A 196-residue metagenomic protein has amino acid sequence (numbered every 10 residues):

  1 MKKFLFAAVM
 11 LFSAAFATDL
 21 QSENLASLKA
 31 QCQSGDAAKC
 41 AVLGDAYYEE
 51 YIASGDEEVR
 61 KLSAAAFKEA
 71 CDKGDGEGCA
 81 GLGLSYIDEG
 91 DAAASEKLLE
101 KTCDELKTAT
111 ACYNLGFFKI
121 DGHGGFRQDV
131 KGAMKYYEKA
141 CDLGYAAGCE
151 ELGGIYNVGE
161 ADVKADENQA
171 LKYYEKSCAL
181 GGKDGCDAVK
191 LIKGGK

Functional and structural regions predicted by a protein language model:
F4-S13: Sec-dependent N-terminal signal peptides
F16-Y51: N-terminal leader/linker segments that initiate helical-solenoid repeat arrays
L20-A26, S54-A66, D88-K101, G125-Y136 (+1 more regions): Structural signature of tandem alpha-helical TPR/SEL1-like repeats, specifically the intra-repeat loop/turn
Q31, E69-A70, K101-T102, K139-A140 (+1 more regions): Canonical positions in the second alpha-helix
S34-A37, E49-Y51, K73-G76, E105-T108 (+4 more regions): Short helix-capping/linker turns of helical repeat alpha-solenoids
V42-E50, G81-D88, N114-D121, E151-G159 (+1 more regions): Hydrophobic face of amphipathic alpha-helices that form TPR/SEL1-like repeat modules and related alpha-solenoid
K176-K196: Terminal, low-structured helical/coil segments at or just beyond the last alpha-helical repeat
